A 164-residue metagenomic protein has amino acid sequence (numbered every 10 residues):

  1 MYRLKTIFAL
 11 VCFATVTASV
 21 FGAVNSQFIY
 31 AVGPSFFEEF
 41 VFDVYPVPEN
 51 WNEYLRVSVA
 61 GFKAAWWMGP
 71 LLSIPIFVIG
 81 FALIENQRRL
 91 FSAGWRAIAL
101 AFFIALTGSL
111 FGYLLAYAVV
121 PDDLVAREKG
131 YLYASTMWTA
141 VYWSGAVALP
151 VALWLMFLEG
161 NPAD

Functional and structural regions predicted by a protein language model:
M1-V11: N-terminal membrane topogenic signal
L10, A14, V57, G61 (+2 more regions): Alpha-helical transmembrane segments of multi-pass membrane proteins, especially transporters and channels
C12-S26, R96-L114: Hydrophobic alpha-helical membrane-insertion segments
V24-V41, L114-D123: Membrane-helix interface motif
S35-Y54: Perimembrane loop-to-helix junctions flanking transmembrane segments
N50-M68, M137-W138: Transmembrane alpha-helix entry/boundary detector in multi-pass membrane proteins
S73-L100, E159-D164: Cytoplasmic juxtamembrane regions at transmembrane-helix boundaries
T107-D164: Alpha-helical transmembrane segments of multi-pass integral membrane proteins, characterized by long hydrophobic
